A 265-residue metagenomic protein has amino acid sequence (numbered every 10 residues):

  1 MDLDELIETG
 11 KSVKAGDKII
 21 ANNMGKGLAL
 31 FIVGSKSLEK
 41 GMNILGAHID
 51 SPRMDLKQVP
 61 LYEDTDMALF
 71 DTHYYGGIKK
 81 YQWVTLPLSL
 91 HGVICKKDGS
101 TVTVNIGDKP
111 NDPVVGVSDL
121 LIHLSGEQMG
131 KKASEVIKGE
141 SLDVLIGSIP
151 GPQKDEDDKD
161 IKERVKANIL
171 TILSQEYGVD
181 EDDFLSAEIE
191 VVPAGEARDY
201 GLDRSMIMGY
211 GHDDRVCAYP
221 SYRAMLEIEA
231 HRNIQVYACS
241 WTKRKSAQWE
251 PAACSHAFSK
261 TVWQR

Functional and structural regions predicted by a protein language model:
M1-R265: N-terminal hydrophobic/helix-forming segments and targeting peptides
